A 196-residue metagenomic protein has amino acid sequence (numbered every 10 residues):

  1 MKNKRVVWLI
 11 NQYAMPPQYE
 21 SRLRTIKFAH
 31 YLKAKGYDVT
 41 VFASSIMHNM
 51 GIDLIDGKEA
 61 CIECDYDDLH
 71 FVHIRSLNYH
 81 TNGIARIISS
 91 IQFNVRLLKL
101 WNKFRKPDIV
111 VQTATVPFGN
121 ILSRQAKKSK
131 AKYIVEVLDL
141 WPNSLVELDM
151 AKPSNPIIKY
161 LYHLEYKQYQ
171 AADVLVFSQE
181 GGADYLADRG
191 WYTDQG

Functional and structural regions predicted by a protein language model:
M1-E63, D67, E180: N-terminal subdomain of nucleotide-sugar transferases
V6, D108-I109, V174: Structural motif
Q12, L77-A85, F104, S129-Y166: Acceptor-binding helix/loop patch of EC 2.4 sugar-transfer enzymes, predominantly nucleotide-sugar-dependent
P17, I87-L98, P107-A131, V135-S144: An aromatic- and histidine-rich active-site surface loop
Y37, A131, W191-Y192: Short phosphate-binding/catalytic loops that engage adenosine nucleotides
V41-W101: A conserved catalytic-core segment of Leloir-type glycosyltransferases
L98-K99, F118-S129, N155-L175: Membrane-proximal helix-turn-helix segments that form the acceptor-binding/catalytic region of lipid-linked
V176-F177, A183-G196: Helix-loop-beta element that forms the nucleotide-linked donor phosphate-binding surface in glycosyltransferases
